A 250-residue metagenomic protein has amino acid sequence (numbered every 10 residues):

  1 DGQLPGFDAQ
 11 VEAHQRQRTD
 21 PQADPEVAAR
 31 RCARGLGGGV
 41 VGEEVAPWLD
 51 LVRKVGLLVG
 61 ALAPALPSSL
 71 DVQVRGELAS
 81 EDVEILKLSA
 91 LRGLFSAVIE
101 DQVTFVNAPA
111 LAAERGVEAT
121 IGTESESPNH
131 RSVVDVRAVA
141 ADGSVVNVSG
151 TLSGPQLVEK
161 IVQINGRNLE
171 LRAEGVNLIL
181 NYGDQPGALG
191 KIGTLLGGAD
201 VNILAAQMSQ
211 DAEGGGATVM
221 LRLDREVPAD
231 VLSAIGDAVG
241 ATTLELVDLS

Functional and structural regions predicted by a protein language model:
D1, R16, D24, A28-R31: Polyanion-binding and phosphate-handling cores
G2, G6, R31, I164: Residue-level signal for pocket-adjacent positions within structured domains
L4-F7, V27, L36: Leucine-biased recognition of intrinsically disordered, low-complexity hydrophobic segments
P21-D24, A28, V59, A63: Short, hydrophobic alpha-helical segments
G35-G38, G42-S250: A conserved regulatory-domain signal marking ACT and ACT-like small-molecule sensing domains and adjacent regulatory
